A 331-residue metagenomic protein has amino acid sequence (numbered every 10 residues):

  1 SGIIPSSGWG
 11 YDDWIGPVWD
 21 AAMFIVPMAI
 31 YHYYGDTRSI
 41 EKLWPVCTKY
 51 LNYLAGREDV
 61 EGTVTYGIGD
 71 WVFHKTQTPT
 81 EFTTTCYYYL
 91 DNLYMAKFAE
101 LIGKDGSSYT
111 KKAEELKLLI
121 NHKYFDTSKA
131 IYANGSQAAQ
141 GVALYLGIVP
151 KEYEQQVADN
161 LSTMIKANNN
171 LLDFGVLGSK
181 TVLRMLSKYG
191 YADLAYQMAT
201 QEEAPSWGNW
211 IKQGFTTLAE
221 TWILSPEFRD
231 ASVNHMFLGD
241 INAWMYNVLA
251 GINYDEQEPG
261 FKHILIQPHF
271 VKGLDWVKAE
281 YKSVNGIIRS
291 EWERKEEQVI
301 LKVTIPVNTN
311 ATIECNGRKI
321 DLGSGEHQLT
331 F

Functional and structural regions predicted by a protein language model:
S1-A99: Aromatic-rich carbohydrate-recognition surfaces in CAZymes
S1-P5, L43-T63, K111-K129, P150-N170 (+1 more regions): Long, well-ordered core segments of solenoidal/helical folds
I4, V64, A130-Y132, N170 (+3 more regions): Hydrophobic residues embedded in beta-strands of well-ordered beta-sheets
S7-D20, Y34, V72-Y87, H122-Q140 (+3 more regions): Solvent-exposed loop and edge beta-strand segments that line ligand/cofactor-binding and catalytic clefts
W14-F24, D36-T37, E41-W44, T48 (+9 more regions): Conserved structured core elements
M23-S39, Y87-K104, V142-E152, K180-Y189 (+1 more regions): Well-ordered alpha-helical scaffold segments within catalytic/enzyme domains
M28, T48-L51, A55, A96-A99 (+5 more regions): Non-transmembrane alpha-helical segments in soluble domains of secreted/periplasmic/extracellular proteins
K111, D193-F331: Non-catalytic C-terminal accessory modules of carbohydrate-active enzymes
